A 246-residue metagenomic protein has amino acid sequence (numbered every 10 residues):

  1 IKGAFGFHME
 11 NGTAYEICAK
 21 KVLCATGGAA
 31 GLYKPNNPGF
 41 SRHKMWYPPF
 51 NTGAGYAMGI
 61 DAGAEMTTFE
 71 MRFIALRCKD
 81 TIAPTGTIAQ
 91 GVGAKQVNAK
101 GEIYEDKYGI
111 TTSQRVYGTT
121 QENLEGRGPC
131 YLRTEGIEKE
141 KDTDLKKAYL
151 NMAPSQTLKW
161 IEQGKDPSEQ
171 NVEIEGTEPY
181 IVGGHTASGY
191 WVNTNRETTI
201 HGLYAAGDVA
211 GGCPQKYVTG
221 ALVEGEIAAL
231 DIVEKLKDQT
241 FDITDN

Functional and structural regions predicted by a protein language model:
I1, G6-F7: Nucleotide/pyrophosphate-binding catalytic subdomain
I1, T68-Y217, L222: Mobile, glycine/GP-rich and aromatic-enriched active-site lid/loop segments adjacent to catalytic centers
F7, A14, W191: Glycine-rich oxoanion-binding loops at beta->alpha junctions
F7, A19-K21, A25-T26, A99 (+1 more regions): Short, well-ordered coil/turn residues at beta-beta hairpins and beta-strand->alpha-helix junctions within
E10-K21, T199-I200: Core beta-strand elements of the Rossmann-like FAD/NAD(P) dinucleotide-binding domain in flavoenzyme oxidoreductases
T13, G31-L32, G212: Short glycine-rich, flexible loops that bind phosphorylated cofactors or substrates
C24-A83, L222-D231: Glycine-rich loop(s) and the adjacent beta-strand/alpha-helix scaffold that form part
K235-N246: Long, amphipathic alpha-helical stalk/connector segments used for oligomerization, subunit docking, or mechanical
